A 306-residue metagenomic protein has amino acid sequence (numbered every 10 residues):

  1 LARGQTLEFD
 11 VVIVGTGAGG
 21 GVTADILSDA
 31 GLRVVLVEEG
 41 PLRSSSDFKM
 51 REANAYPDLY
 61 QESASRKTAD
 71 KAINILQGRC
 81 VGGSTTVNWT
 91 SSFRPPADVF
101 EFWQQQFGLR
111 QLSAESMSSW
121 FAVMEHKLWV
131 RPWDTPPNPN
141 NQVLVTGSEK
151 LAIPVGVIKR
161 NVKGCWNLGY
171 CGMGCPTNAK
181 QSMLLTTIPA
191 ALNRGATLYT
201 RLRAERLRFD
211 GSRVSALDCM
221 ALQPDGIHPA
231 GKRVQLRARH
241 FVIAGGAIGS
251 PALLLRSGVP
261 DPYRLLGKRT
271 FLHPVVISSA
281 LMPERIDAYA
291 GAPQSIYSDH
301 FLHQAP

Functional and structural regions predicted by a protein language model:
L1-V11, D29, A69: Extreme N-terminal leader/targeting segments of oxidoreductases
L7, Y60-L76, G231-A238, S298-H300: Short, hydrophobic/aliphatic alpha-helical segments
V11-L36: N-terminal Rossmann-like FAD-binding beta1-loop-alpha1 element of flavoenzymes
I26-D29, R33, G40-S45, N193 (+2 more regions): Glycine-rich loop(s) and the adjacent beta-strand/alpha-helix scaffold that form part
A30-L32, E39-V87, P95-D98, N141-G147: N-terminal FAD cofactor-binding segment of flavoenzymes
G78-N167, S279: Rossmann-like flavin
L168, T177-N178, E284-P306: Flavin (FAD/FMN)-binding glycine-rich loop and adjacent Rossmann-like elements that form
Y170-R239: Helical element adjacent to the flavin cofactor pocket in flavoenzyme catalytic cores
